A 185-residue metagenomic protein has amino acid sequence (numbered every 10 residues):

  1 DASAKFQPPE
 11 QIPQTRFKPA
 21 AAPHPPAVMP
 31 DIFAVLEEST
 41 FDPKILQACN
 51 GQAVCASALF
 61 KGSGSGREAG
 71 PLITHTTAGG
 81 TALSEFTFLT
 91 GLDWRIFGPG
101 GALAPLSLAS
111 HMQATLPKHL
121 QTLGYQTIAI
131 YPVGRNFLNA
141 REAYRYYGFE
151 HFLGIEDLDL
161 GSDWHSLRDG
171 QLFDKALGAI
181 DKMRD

Functional and structural regions predicted by a protein language model:
D1-D185: Soluble catalytic regions of membrane-associated enzymes that act on cell-envelope and secretory-pathway components
